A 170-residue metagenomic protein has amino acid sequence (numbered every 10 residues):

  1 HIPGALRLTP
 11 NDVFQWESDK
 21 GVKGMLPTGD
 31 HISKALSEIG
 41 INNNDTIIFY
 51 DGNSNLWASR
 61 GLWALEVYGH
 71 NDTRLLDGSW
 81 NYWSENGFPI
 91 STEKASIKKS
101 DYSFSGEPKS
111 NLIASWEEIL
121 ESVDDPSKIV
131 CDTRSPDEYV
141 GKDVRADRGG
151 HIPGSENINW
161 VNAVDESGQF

Functional and structural regions predicted by a protein language model:
H1-I41, S115-F170: Positively charged, proline/Ser/Thr-rich regional signature most characteristic of the Rhodanese/CDC25-like
V22-E117, E121-S122: Thiolate-centered catalytic microenvironments shared by cysteine-dependent enzyme domains
